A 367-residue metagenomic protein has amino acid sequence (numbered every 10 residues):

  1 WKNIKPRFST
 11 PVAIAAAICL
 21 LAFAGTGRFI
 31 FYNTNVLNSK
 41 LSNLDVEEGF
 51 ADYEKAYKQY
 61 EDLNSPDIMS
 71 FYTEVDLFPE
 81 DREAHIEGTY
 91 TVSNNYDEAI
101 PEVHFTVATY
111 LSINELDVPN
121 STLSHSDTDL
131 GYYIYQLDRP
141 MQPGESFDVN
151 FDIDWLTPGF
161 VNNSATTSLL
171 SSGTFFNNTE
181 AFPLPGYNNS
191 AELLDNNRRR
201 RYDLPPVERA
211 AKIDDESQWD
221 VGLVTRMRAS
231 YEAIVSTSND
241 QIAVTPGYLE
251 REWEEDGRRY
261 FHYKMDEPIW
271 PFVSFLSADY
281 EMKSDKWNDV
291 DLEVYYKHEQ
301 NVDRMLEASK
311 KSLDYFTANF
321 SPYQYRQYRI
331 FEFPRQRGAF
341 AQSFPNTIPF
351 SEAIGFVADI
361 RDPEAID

Functional and structural regions predicted by a protein language model:
W1-R82, Y187, L193-R209, V221-T225: N-terminal, polar/Ser/Thr-rich
N43-E47, D152-V273, S277: Extended, low-hydrophobicity, Ser/Thr/Pro/Gly-biased non-transmembrane segments
K58, S70-D76, E87, Y132-L137 (+2 more regions): Short structured motifs
M69, A84-I86, F147, A229: Hydrophobic core residues within well-ordered beta-strands of beta-rich domains
H85, E98-F105, E115, G159-N163 (+1 more regions): Short, hydrophobic/aromatic beta-strand segments
T91-Y96: Asparagine-centered strand-capping/turn motif at beta-strand->loop junctions
I100, L111-T174, W219-L223, D256: A surface-exposed beta-strand-loop module
A233, D279-D367: Juxtacatalytic substrate-recognition/specificity segment
